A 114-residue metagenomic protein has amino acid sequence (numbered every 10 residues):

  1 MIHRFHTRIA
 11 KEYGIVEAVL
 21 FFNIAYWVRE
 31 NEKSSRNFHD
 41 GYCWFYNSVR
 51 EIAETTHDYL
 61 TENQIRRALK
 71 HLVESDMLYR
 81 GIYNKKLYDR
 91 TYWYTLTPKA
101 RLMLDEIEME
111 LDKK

Functional and structural regions predicted by a protein language model:
M1-E51, P98-D105: Short recognition helix of helix-turn-helix/winged-helix DNA-binding domains
G14, H57-T61, D112: Residue-level recognition of short, structured coil/turn motifs that connect secondary structure elements
N31-Y92: Winged helix-turn-helix DNA-binding recognition segment
K70, P98-K114: Charged low-complexity intrinsically disordered patches
